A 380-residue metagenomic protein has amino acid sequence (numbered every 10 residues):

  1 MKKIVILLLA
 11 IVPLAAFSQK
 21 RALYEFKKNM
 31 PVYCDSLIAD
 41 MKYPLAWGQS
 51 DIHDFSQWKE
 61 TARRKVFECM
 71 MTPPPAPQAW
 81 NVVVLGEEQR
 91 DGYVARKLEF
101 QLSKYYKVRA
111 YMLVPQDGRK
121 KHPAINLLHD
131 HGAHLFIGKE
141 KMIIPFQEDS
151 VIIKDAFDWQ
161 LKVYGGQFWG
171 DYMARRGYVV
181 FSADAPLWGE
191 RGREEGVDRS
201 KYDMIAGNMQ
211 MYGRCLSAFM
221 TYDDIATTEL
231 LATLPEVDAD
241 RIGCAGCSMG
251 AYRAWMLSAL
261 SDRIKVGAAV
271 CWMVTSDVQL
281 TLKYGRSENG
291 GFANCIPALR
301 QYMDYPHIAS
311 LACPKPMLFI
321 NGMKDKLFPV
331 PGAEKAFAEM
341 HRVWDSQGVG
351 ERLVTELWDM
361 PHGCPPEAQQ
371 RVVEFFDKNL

Functional and structural regions predicted by a protein language model:
M1-E25: Bacterial Sec-dependent N-terminal signal peptides
F17-V94, L102, G138: N-terminal targeting or regulatory segments adjacent to alpha/beta-hydrolase or S9 domains
E87-F146: Glycine-rich active-site/cofactor-binding loop and its immediate structural neighborhood
K120-K121, L127-Y222, A232-T233, V278-T281: Cap/lid segment of the alpha/beta-hydrolase catalytic domain
M204, N208-M211, A226, V266-A309 (+2 more regions): Mobile cap/lid helix-loop segments that gate and shape the active-site cleft of serine hydrolases
E236-S248: Alpha/beta-hydrolase fold nucleophile elbow
F292, A338-L380: C-terminal catalytic histidine-bearing segment of alpha/beta-hydrolase fold enzymes
A312, F319-N321: Short beta-strand/loop motif that positions the catalytic acidic residue of the alpha/beta-hydrolase fold
